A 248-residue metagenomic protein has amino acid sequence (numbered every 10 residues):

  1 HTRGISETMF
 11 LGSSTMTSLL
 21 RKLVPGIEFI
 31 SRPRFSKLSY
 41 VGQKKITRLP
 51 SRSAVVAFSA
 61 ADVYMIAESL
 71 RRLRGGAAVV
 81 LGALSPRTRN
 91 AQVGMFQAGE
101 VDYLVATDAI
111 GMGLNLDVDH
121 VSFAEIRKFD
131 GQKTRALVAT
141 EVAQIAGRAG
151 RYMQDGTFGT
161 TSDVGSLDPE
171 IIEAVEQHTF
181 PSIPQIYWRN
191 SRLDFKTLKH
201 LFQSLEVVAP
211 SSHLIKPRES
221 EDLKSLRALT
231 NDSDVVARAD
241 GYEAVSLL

Functional and structural regions predicted by a protein language model:
R3-I5, L23-S31, R72-G76, D130: A short alpha->loop->secondary-structure connector
I5-M9, E100-Y103: Loop/turn-to-beta-strand initiation segments
S6-M16, L116, H120-E176: Conserved segment of the helicase C-terminal RecA-like domain
T8-L11, T17, R48-L73, A77-L81 (+1 more regions): Conserved strand-helix element at the start of the C-terminal RecA-like helicase core
G12-P50: Interdomain hinge/linker at the junction between the two RecA-like core domains of SF2 helicases
A60, V79-A91, T107-G111: Conserved helicase motor
F96-N115: Conserved two-lobed SF2 helicase motor
Q177-L248: Accessory helical-bundle/CTD segments and flexible terminal tails appended to RecA-like ATPase motors
